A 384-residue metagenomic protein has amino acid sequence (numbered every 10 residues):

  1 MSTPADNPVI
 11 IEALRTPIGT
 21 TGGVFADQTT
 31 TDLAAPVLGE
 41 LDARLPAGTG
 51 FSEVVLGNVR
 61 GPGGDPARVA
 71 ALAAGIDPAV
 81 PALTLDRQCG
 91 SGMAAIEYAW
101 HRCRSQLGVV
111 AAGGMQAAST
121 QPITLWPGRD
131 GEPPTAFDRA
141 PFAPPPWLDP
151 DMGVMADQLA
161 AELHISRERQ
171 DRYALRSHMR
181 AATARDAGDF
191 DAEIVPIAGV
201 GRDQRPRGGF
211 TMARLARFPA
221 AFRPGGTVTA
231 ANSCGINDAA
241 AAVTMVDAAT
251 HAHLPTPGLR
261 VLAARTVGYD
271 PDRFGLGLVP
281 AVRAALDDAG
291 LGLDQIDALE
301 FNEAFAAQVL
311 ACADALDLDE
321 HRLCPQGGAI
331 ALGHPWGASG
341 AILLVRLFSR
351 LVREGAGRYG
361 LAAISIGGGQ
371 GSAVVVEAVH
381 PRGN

Functional and structural regions predicted by a protein language model:
M1-T31, A213-L276, P280-R283, R353-Y359 (+2 more regions): Condensing-enzyme catalytic core mediating Claisen C-C bond formation in acyl metabolism
R15, D27, L33, R169-A252 (+2 more regions): N-terminal extracellular/periplasmic Venus flytrap/periplasmic-binding protein-like
R15-A43, R60-G61, L83-E97, L107-G108 (+5 more regions): Active-site pocket-shaping loop/turn-to-helix segments
T20, H101-L163, L351: Glycine-rich loop/linker segments at domain edges
A26-G131, I194-Q204, L293-L316: Conserved beta-ketoacyl condensing-enzyme motif
N58-G108, W147-M152, G209-G235, A315-V345 (+1 more regions): Conserved catalytic cysteine-centered active-site region of acyl-thioester-dependent Claisen-condensing enzymes
L85-M115, A160-D189, A242-A249, A313 (+2 more regions): Active-site-proximal alpha-helical scaffold in enzymes
M155-D157, V200, L262-A331: Active-site pocket-lining segment
